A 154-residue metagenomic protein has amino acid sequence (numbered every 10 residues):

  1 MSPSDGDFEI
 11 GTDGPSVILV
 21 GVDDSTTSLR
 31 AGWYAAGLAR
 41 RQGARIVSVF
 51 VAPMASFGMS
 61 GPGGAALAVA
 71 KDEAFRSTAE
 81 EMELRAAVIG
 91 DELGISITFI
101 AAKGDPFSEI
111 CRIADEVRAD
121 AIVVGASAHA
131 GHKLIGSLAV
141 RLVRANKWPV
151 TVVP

Functional and structural regions predicted by a protein language model:
M1-D13, V88-I122: Structural beta-alpha unit
D7-A65: Small/aliphatic-rich secondary-structure junction motif
A44-R45, I95, A119, W148: Short glycine/serine/threonine/alanine-rich loop segments
V47, T98, T151: Conserved beta-strand positions in the Rossmann-like core of class I SAM-dependent methyltransferases
F50, G125-S127, P154: Short secondary-structure boundary segments
G63-L67, E116-R118, V140-R141: Short, hinge-like loop/turn segments at secondary-structure boundaries
A66-E81: A short acidic, glycine-rich active-site loop that binds or catalyzes chemistry on phosphate/adenosine moieties
A121-A145: Glycine-rich, Arg-bearing micro-motifs that act as flexible, cationic patches
